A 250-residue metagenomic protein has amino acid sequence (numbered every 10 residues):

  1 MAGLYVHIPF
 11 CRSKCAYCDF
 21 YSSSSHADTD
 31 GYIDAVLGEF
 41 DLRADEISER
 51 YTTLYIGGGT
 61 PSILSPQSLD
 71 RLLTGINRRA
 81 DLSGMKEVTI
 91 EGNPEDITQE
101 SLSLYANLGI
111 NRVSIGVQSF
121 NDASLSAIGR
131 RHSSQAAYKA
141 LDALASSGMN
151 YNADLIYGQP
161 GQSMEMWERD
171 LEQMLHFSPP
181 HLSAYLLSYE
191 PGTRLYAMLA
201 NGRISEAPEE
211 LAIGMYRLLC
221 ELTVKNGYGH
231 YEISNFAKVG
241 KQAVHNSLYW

Functional and structural regions predicted by a protein language model:
M1, S22-L42, R50-W250: C-terminal scaffold of the Radical SAM
H7-F20: Local cysteine-cluster metal-coordination motifs and their immediate loop/turn environment, predominantly Fe-S cluster
